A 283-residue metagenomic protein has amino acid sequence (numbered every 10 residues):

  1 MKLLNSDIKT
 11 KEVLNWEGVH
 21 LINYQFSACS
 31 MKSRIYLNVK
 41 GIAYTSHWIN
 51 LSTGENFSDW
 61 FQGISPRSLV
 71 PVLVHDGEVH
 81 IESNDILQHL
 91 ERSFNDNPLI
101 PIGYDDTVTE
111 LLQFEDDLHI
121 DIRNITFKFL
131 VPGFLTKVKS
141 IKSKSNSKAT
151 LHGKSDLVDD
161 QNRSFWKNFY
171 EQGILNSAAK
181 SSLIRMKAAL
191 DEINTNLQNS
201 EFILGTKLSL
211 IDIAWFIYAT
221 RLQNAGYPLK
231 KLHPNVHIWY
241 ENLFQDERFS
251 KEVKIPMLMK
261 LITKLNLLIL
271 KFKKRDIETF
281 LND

Functional and structural regions predicted by a protein language model:
M1-L157, F280-D283: GST-like domain detector, emphasizing the conserved glutathione-binding G-site in the N-terminal thioredoxin-like
D7-T10, W16, K32-R34, F57-S58 (+7 more regions): Short, flexible segments with low predicted structural confidence
N15-W16, N23, T53, Q198-D283: C-terminal or late-domain output modules
W60, T107, D121, A178 (+3 more regions): Exposed alpha-helical structural elements
H89, L111-F114, N168, N196 (+2 more regions): Residues that form generic nucleotide/phosphate-binding pockets
P98-E110, H152-F165, V253-I269: A short, terminal or domain-edge coil/loop segment
I120-E241: GST-like fold's C-terminal all-alpha helical module
